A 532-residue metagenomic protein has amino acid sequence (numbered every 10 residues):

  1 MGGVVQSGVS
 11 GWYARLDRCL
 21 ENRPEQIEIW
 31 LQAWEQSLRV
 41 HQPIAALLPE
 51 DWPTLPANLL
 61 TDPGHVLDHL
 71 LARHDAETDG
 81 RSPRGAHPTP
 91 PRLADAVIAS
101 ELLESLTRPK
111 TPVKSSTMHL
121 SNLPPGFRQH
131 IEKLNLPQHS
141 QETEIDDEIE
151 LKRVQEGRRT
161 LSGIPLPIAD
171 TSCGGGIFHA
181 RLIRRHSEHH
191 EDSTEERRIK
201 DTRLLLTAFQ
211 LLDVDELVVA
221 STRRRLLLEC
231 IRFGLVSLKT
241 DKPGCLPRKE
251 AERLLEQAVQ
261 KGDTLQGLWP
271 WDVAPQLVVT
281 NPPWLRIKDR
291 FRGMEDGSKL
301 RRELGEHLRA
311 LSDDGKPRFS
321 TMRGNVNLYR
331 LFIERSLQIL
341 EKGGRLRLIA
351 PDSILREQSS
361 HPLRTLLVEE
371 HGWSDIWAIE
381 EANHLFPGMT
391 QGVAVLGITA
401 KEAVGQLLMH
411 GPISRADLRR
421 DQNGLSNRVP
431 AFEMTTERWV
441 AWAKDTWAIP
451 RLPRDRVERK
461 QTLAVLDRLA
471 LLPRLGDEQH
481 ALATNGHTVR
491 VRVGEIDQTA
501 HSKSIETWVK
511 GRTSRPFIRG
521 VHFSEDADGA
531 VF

Functional and structural regions predicted by a protein language model:
M1-Q6, P88-L93, G176, A180 (+5 more regions): Signature of N6-adenine DNA methyltransferases within the class I
M1-T207, L212-S221, D263, L268 (+1 more regions): Class I S-adenosyl-L-methionine
L70-L71, V259, V509, I518: Bulky hydrophobic/aromatic "packing anchor" residues in well-ordered structure
L166, T207, Q257, P275-Q276 (+1 more regions): Conserved acidic residues
S221, P247-V259, D263: Extended charged low-complexity segments that act as oligomerization/scaffolding linkers
F233-L254: Coupling/hinge elements of helicase-like and P-loop NTPase modules
T488-F532: DNA target-recognition domains and sequence-specific DNA-contacting regions of bacterial/archaeal
